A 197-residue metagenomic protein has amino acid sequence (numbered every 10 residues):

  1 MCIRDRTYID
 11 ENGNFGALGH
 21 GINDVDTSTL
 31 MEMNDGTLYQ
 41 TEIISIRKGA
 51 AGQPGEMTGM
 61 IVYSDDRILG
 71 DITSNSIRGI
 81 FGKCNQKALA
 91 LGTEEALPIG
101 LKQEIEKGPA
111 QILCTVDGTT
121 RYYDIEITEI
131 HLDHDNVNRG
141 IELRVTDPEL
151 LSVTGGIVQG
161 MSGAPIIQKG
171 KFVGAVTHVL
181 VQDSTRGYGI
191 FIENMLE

Functional and structural regions predicted by a protein language model:
M1-I3: Short, small-residue-biased leader/transition segments that mark boundaries at the very start of proteins
T7, N14-G140, R144-E149, V179-S184: Charged, low-complexity helical/coil segments in non-catalytic cytosolic or luminal regions
M33-D35, G160, F191-E193: Short, charged/polar low-complexity linear motifs in solvent-exposed/disordered segments
S152-V153, G187: Residue-level signal for pocket-adjacent positions within structured domains
T154-A175: Catalytic nucleophile loop of clan PA
K171-E197: C-terminal subregion of chymotrypsin/trypsin-like serine protease catalytic domains
